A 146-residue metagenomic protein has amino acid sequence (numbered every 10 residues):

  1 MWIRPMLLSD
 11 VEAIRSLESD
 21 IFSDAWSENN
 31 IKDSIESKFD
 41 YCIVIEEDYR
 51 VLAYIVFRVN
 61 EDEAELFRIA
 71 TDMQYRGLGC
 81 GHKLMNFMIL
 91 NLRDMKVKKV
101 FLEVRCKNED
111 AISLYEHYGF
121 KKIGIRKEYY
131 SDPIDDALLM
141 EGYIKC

Functional and structural regions predicted by a protein language model:
W2-Q74, M85-F87, N91, M95 (+1 more regions): Acetyl-CoA-dependent GNAT
D10, N108, D136: Acidic active-site catalytic centers that drive phospho-/nucleotidyl reactions and related ester hydrolyses
E18, S27, G81, F101 (+1 more regions): Basic, alpha-helical helix-turn-helix
A25, L78-G79, I134: Non-catalytic, surface-exposed connector residues within folded enzymatic/regulatory domains
D33, K107, Y130: Positions that flank functional sites
D62, E103, E116, K121-A137: Conserved catalytic-core motifs of GNAT/GCN5-like acyltransferases
D72-N86, R93-M95, K99-V100, R105-S113 (+2 more regions): Conserved glycine-rich acetyl-CoA-binding loop
M140: Core SAM-dependent methyltransferase catalytic element
